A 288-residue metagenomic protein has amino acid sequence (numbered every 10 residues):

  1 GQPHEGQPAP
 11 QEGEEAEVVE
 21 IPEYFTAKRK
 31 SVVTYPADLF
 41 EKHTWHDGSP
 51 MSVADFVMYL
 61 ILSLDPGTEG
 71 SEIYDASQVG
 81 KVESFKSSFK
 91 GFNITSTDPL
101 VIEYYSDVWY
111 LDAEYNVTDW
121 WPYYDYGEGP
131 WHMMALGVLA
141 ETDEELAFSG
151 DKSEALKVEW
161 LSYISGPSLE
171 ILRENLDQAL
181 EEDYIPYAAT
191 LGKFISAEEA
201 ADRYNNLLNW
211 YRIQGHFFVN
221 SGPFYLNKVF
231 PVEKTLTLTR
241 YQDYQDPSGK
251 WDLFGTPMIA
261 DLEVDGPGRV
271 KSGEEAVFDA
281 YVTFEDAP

Functional and structural regions predicted by a protein language model:
G1-P288: The feature preferentially marks the first beta-strand/turn patch immediately downstream of a bacterial lipoprotein
